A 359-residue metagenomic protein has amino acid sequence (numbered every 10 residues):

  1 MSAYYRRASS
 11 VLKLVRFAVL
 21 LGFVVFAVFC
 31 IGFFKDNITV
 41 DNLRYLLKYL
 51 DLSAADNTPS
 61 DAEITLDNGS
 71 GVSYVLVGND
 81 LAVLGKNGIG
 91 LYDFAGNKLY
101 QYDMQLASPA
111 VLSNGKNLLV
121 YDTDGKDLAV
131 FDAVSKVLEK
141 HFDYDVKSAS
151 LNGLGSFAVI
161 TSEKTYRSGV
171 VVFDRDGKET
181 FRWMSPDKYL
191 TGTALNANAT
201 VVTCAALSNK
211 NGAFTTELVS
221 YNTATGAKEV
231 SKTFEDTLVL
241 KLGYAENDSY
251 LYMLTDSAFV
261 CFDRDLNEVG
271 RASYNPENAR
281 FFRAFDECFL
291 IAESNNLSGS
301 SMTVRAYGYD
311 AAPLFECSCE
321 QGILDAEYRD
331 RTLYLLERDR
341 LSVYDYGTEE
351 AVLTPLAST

Functional and structural regions predicted by a protein language model:
M1-E63, D67-G69, G78: Sequence/structural signature of beta-propeller modules and their immediately flanking N-terminal secretory/stalk
K13, D67-V75, M104-K116, Y144-G153 (+5 more regions): Repeated scaffold domains used in trafficking and secretory/extracellular systems, primarily beta-propellers
N37, G88-G90, K126-V130, T165-V171 (+4 more regions): Structural motif
S53-L66, A95-D103, V134-H141, K178-M184 (+4 more regions): A short beta-strand motif characteristic of beta-propeller blades
E63-L112: Extracytoplasmic/periplasmic/luminal assembly and interaction segments in envelope/secretory/respiratory proteins
L81, L118-L119, S156-A158, A199-V202 (+3 more regions): Hydrophobic beta-strand positions that form the internal "hydrophobic ladder" of WD40/Gbeta-like beta-propeller blades
K98-A205, G212: Non-cytosolic head/periplasmic domains of membrane-anchored proteins
M184-Y309: Acidic, serine/threonine- and glycine-rich low-complexity intrinsically disordered segments that serve as flexible
